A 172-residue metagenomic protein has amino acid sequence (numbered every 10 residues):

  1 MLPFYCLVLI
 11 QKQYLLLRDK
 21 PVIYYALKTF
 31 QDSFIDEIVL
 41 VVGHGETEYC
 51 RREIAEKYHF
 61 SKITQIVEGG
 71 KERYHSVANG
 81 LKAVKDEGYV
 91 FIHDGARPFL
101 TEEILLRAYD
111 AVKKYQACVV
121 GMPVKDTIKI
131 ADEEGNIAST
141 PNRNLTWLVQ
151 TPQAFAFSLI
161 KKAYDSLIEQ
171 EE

Functional and structural regions predicted by a protein language model:
M1-T47: N-terminal glycine-rich phosphate-binding loop and ensuing alpha1 helix
I23, G80, D94, P123 (+1 more regions): Residue-level signal for inorganic ion chemistry
E48-I54: Acidic helix N-cap motif at the loop->helix transition within catalytic regions of sugar-transfer enzymes
H59-K71: Conserved donor nucleotide-binding strand/loop of the catalytic core
F60, K85-G88, K114: Active-site acidic short loop of glycosyltransferases
H75-Y89: Active-site nucleotide-sugar/metal-binding loop of Leloir-type enzymes
E87-R97: Short beta-strand-to-loop acidic/aromatic patch adjacent to the donor-nucleotide binding site
L100-E172: Conserved core of the sugar-phosphate nucleotidyltransferase
